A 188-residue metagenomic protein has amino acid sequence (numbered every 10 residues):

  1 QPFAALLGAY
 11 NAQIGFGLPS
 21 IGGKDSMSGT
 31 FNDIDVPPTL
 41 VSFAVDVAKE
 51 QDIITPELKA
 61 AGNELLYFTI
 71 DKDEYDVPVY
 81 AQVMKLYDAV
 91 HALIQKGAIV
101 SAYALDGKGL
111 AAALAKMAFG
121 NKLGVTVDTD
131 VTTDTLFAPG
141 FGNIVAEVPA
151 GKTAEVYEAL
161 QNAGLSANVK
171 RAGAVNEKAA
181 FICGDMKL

Functional and structural regions predicted by a protein language model:
Q1-P2, Y10, I14-F16, V36-A81 (+3 more regions): Mobile "lid/hinge" segments at catalytic clefts and subdomain interfaces of large enzymes
P2-F16, I21, D25-L40, Y87 (+1 more regions): Glycine-/charge-enriched secondary-structure boundary and capping motifs
V79-M84, T126: Short, functional N-terminal and low-complexity linear motifs
